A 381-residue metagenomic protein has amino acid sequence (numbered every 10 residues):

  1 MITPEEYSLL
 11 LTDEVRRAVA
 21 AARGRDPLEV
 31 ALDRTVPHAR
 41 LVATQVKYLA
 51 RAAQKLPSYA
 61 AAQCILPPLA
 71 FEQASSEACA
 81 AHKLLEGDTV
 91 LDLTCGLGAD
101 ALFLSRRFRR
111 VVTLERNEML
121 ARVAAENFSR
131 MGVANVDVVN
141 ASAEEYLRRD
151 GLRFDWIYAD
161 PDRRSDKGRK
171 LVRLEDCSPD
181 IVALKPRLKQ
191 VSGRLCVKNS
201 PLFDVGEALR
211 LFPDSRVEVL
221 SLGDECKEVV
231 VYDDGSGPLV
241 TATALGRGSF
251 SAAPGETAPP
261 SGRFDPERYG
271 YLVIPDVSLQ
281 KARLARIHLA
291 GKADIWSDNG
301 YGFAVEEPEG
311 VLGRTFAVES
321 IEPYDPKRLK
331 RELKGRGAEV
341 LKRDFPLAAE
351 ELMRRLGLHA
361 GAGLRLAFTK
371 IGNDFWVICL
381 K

Functional and structural regions predicted by a protein language model:
M1-K381: SAM-dependent transferase fold signal centered on methyltransferase-like domains, encompassing both Class I
